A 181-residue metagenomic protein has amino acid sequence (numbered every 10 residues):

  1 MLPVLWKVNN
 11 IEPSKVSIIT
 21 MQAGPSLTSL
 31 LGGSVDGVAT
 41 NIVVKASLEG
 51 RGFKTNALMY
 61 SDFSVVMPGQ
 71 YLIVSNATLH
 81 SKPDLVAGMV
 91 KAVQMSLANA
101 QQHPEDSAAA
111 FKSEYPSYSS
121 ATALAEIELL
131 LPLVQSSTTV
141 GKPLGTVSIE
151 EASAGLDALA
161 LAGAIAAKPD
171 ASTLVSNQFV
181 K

Functional and structural regions predicted by a protein language model:
M1-V16, S47-G52: Ligand-binding cleft/hinge of the Venus flytrap
P13-V16, S117-E128, A166-T173: Short, surface-exposed acidic
V16-I18, A57: Generic structural signal for residues in well-ordered beta-strands
G24-P116: Pocket-lining segment of extracytoplasmic ligand-binding domains
S81-A162: Secondary-structure end/capping motifs
E150-K181: Conserved C-terminal helix/tail region of periplasmic/extracytoplasmic solute-binding proteins
